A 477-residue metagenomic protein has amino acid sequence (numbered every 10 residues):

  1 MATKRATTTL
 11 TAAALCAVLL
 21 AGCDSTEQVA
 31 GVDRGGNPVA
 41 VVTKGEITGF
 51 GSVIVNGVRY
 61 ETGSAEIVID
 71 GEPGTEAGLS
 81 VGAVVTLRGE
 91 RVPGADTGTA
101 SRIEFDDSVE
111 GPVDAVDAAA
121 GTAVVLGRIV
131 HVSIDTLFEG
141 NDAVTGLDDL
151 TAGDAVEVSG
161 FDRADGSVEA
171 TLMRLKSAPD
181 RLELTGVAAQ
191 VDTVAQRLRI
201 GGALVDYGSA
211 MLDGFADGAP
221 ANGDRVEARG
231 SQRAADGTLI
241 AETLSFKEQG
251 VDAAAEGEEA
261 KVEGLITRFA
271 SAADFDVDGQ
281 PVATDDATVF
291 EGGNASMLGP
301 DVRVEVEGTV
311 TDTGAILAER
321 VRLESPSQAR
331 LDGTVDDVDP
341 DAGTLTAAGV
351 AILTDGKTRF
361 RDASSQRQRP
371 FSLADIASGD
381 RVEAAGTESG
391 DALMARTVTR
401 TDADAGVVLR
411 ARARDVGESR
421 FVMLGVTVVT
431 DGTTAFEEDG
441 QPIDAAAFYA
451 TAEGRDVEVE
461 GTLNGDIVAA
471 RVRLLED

Functional and structural regions predicted by a protein language model:
M1-A21: Sec-dependent bacterial lipoprotein signal peptides
L19-G432, E437-D477: Short, flexible, surface-exposed loop segments at domain boundaries
